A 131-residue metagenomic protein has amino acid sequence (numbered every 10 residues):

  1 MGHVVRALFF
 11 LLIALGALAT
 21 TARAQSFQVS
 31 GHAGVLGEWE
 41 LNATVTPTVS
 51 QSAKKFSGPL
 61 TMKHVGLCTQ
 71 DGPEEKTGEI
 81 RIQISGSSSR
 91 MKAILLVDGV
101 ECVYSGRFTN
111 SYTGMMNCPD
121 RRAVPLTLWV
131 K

Functional and structural regions predicted by a protein language model:
M1-V5: N-terminal secretory signal peptides that target proteins for export/translocation
A7-A17: Bacterial N-terminal signal peptides
I13, T20, V103-S105: Residues embedded in well-ordered secondary-structure elements
L18-A24: Sec/Tat signal peptide C-region and signal peptidase I cleavage site
Q25-K131: Central antiparallel beta-sheet cores of small beta-barrel/beta-sandwich binding domains
